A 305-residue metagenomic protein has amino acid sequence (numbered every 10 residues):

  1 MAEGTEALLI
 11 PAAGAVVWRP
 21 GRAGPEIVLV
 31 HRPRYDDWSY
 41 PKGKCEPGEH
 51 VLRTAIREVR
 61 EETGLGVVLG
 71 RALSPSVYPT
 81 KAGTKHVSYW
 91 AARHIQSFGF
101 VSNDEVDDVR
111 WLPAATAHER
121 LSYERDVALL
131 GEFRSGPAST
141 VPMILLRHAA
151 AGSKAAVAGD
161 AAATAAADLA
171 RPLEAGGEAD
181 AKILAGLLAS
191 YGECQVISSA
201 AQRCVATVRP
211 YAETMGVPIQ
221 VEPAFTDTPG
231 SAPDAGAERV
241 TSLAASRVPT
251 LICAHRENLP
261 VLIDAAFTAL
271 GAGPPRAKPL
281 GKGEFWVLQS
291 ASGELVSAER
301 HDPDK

Functional and structural regions predicted by a protein language model:
A2-I27, V141-I144: Conserved N-terminal beta-strand and adjoining loop/helix that marks the start of the Nudix/MutT-like hydrolase domain
V17, H31, Y89-R93, W111 (+1 more regions): Short, well-ordered beta-strand micro-motif
R22-L65, A155-A175: Conserved Nudix-box catalytic region and its N-terminal flanking loop in Nudix hydrolases and closely related
D36-D37, G99-S153, V157, A162-A165: Nudix hydrolase/Nudix homology domain
G43, T54, S139-S231, P260 (+2 more regions): Active-site-proximal alpha-helix that buttresses catalytic centers in soluble enzyme cores
C45-V68, S76-L129: Unchanged
G66-P75, P218-E222: A short coil-to-beta-strand element that immediately follows conserved catalytic motifs
E238-E294: Active-site-adjacent alpha-helix immediately C-terminal to a catalytic or transition-state-stabilizing loop
